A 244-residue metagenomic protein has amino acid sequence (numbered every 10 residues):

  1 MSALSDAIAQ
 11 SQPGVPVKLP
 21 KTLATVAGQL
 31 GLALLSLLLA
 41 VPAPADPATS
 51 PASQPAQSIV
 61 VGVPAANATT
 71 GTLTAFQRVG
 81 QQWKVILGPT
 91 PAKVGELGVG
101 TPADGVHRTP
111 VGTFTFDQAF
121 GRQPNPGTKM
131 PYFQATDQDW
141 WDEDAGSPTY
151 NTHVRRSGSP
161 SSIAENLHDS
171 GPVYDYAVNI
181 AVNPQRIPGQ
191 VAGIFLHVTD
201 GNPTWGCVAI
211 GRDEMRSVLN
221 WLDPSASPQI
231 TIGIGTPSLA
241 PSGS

Functional and structural regions predicted by a protein language model:
M1-L4, Q10, V15, A24 (+4 more regions): Intrinsically disordered, low-complexity segments enriched in Ser/Pro/Gly/Ala and basic residues
S2-I8, L19, L34, A43-P55 (+1 more regions): Composition-driven, intrinsically disordered low-complexity tracts enriched in small residues
P13-D46: Secretory targeting and sorting signals
D46-T204, M215-P228, G233-S244: Cell wall/extracellular polymer interaction/catalysis modules
C207: Short cysteine clusters
G211: Conserved "landmark" site that anchors the functional core of diverse proteins
